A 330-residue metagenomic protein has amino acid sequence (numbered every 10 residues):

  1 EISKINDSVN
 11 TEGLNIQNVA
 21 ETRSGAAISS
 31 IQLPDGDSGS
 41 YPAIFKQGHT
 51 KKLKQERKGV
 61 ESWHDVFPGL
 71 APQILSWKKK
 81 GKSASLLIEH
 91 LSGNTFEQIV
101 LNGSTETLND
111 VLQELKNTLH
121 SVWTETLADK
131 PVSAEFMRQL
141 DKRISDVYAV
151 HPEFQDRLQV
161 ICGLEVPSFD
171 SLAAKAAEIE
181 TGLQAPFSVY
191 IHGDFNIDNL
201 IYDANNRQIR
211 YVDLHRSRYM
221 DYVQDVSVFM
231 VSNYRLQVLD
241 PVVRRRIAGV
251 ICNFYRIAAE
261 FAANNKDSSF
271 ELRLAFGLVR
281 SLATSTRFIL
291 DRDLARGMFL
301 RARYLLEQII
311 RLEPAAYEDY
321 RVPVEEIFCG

Functional and structural regions predicted by a protein language model:
I2-T11, L127-H192, D203: An alpha-helical support segment within catalytic cores of ATP-dependent transferases
G25-K58, E97-V100: ATP-binding glycine-rich loop module of kinase domains
A27-L33, A176-Q224: Active-site acidic catalytic loop and adjacent metal/ATP-binding pocket of ATP-dependent phosphoryl transfer enzymes
W63, P68-L70, F96-L140, L172-A173 (+1 more regions): Conserved kinase catalytic-core helix
Q73-A84: Short beta-strand micro-motifs within the conserved protein kinase catalytic domain, predominantly in the N-lobe
K82-T95: Conserved short submotifs of the Hanks-type protein kinase catalytic core that shape the nucleotide-binding pocket
V223-A263, L278-G297: Active-site activation/catalytic loop segments of kinase-like enzymes and analogous catalytic loops in related
R244-R245, N265-K266, R280-G330: ATP/Mg2+ or Mg2+-diphosphate-binding catalytic cores that bind nucleotide phosphates or diphosphates via glycine-rich
